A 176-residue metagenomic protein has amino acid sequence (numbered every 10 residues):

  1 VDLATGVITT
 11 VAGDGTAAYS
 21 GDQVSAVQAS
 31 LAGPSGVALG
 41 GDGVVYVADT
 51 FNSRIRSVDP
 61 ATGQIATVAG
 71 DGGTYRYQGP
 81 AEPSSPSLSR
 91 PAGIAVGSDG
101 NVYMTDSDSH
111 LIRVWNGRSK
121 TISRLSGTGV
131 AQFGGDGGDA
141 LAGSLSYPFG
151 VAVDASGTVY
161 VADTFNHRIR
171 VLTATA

Functional and structural regions predicted by a protein language model:
L3, T50-F51, S107, G117 (+1 more regions): Short loop/turn segments immediately following the C-termini of beta-strands
T5-G33, T62-A92, S119-F149, T175-A176: Gly/Pro-rich loop segments of beta-rich domains
V7, S53-S57, Q64, H110-V114 (+2 more regions): A short loop-to-beta-strand structural motif that recurs across blades of beta-propeller domains
A18, A48, T105, A131-Q132 (+1 more regions): Glycine-centered low-complexity coil/loop motifs and glycine-rich tracts, especially the flexible linkers
L39-D42, V96-D99, V153-S156: Residue-level detector of Asp-centered blade-edge/turn motifs that repeat once per structural unit in beta-propeller
V44-V47, N101-Y103, T158-V161: Conserved beta-propeller blade signature
F149-T175: Blade-level signature of beta-propeller repeat domains, shared across WD40, Kelch, NHL, RCC1 and BNR/Asp-box propellers
